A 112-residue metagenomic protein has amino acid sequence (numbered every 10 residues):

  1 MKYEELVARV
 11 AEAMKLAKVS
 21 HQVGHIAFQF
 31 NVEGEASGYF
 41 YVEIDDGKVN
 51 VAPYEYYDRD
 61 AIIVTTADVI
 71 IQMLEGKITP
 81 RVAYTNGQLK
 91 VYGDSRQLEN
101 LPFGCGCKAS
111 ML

Functional and structural regions predicted by a protein language model:
M1-L112: Feature captures hydrophobic
